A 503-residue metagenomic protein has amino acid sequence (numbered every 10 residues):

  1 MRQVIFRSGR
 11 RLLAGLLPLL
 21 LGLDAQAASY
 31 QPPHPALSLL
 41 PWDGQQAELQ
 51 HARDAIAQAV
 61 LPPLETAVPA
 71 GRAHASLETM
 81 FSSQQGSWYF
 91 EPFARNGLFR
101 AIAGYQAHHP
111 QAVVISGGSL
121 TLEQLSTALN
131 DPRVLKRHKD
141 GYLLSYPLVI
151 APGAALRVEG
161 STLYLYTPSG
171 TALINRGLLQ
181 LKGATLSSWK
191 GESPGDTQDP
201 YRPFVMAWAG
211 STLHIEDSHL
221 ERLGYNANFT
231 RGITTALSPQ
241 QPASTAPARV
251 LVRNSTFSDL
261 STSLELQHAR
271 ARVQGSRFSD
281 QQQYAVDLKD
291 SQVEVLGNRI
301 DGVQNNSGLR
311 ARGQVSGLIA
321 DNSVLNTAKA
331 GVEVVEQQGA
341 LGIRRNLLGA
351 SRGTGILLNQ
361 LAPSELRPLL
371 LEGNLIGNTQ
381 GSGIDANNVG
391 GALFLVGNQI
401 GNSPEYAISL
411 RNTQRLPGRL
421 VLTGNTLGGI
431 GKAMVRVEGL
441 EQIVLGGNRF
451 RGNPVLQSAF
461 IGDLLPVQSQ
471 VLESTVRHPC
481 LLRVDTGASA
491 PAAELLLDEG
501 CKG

Functional and structural regions predicted by a protein language model:
Q3-L13: Bacterial N-terminal signal peptides that target proteins for export
R11-G22: Bacterial N-terminal signal peptides
L23-A27: Sec/Tat signal peptide C-region and signal peptidase I cleavage site
A28-R344, L348-N387, G391, Q399 (+4 more regions): Beta-strand/loop edge motif enriched in small/polar residues
E438-L440: Exposed, low-structure sequence patches enriched in small/polar residues
I461-L464: Long, low-complexity, intrinsically disordered regions of very large eukaryotic proteins
